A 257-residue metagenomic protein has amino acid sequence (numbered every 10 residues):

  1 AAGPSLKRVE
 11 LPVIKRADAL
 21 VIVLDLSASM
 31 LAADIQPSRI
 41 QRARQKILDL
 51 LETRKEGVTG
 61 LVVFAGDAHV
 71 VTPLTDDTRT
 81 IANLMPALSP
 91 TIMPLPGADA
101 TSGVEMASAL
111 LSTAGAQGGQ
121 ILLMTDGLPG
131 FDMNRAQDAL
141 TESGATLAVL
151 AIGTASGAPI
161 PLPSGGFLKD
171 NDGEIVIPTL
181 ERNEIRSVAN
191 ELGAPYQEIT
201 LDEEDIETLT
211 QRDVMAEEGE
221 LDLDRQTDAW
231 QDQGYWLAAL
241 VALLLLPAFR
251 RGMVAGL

Functional and structural regions predicted by a protein language model:
A1-I14, M215-L257: C-terminal signal-anchor/stop-transfer transmembrane helix together with its immediate cytosolic, Lys/Arg-enriched
G3-G119, F131-R135: Membrane-embedded segments
V21, V62, L122, A148-L150 (+1 more regions): Hydrophobic/aromatic beta-strand patches that form the interior of the parallel beta-sheet core in alpha/beta enzyme
A28-S29, G66-V70, G127-G130, G153-G157 (+1 more regions): Solvent-exposed loop/turn segments at secondary-structure junctions within structured extracellular/periplasmic domains
G57-V58, A116-G119, S143-A148, P195: Loop/turn elements at helix/coil->beta-strand transitions in domains of secreted/extracellular proteins
D77-T80, G165-L168, V214-E217: Short, hinge-like loop/turn segments at secondary-structure boundaries
P94-A98, G127-S187, E191: VWA/integrin I-like adhesion module and closely mimicked acidic/polar interface patches used
I185-M215: Extended, hydrophilic extramembrane loops/domains of integral membrane proteins
